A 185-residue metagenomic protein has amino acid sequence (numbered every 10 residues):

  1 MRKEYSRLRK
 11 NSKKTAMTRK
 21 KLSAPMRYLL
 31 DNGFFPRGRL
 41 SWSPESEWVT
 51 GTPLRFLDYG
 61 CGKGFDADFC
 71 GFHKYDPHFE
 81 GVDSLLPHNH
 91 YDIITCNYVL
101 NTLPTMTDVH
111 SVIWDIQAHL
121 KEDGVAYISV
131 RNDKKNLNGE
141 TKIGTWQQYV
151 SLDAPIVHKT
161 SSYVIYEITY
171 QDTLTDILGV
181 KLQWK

Functional and structural regions predicted by a protein language model:
M1-P87, V125-K185: Class I (Rossmann-like) S-adenosyl-L-methionine-dependent methyltransferase catalytic domain, capturing the SAM-binding
T95-Y98: A conserved beta-strand element that flanks and buttresses the S-adenosyl-L-methionine
L100, V112, N132: Flexible, active-site-proximal loop/turn residues at the rims of small-molecule/cofactor binding pockets and catalytic
N101-T105: A short His-aromatic
H110-E122: A short glycine-rich, Lys/Arg-flanked "PGG" loop and its adjoining helix->strand segment in the class I
